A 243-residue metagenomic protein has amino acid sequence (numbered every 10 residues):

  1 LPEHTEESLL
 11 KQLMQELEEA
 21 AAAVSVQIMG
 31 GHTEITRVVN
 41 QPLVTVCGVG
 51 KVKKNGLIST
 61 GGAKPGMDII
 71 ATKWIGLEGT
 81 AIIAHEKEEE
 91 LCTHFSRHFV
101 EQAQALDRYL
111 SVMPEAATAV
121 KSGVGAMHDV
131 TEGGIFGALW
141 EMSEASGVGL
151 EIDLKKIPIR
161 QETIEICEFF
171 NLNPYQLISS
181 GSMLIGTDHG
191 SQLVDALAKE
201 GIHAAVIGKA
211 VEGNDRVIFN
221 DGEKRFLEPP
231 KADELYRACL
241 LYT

Functional and structural regions predicted by a protein language model:
L1-L241: Helix-biased detector of long, well-ordered alpha-helical tracts
